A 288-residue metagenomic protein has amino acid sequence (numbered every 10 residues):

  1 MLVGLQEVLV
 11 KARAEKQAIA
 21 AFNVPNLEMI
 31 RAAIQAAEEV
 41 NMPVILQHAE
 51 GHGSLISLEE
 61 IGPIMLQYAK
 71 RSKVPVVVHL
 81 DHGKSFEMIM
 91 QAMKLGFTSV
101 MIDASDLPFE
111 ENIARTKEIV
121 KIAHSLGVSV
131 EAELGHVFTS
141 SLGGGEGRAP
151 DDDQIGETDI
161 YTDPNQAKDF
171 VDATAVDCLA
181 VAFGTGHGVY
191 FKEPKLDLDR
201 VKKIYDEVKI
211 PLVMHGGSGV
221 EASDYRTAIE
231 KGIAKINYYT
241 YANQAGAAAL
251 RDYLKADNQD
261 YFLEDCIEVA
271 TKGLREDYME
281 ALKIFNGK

Functional and structural regions predicted by a protein language model:
L5-K11, N26-G51, E59-K73, G83-E207 (+5 more regions): Alpha/beta enzyme core
L9, K16-V24: Terminal accessory/targeting
V24, V78-K84, V213-A222: Glycine-rich beta-to-alpha transition loops that act as phosphate-gripper elements at the mouths of alpha/beta enzyme
H79, E131-E133, V213, A281: Generic enzyme active-site microenvironment
D252-K288: Extended, intrinsically disordered, low-complexity segments
